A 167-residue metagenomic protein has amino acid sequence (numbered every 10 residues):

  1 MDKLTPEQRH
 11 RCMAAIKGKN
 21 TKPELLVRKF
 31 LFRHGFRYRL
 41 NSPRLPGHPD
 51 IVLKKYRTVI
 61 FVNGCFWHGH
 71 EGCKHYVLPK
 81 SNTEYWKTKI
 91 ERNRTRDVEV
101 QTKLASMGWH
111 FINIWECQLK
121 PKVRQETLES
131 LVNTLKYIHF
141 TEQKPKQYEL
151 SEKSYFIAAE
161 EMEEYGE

Functional and structural regions predicted by a protein language model:
M1-N113, C117-E167: Nucleic-acid endo/exonuclease domains
